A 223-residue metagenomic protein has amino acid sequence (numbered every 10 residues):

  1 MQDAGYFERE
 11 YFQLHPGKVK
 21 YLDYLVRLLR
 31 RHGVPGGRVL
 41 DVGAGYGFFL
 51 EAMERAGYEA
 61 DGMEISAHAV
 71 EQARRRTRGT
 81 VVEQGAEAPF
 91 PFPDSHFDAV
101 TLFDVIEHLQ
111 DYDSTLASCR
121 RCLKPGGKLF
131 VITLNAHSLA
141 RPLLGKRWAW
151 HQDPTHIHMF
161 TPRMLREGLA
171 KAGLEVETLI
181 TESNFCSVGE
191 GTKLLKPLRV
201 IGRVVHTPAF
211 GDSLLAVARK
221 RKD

Functional and structural regions predicted by a protein language model:
M1-S95, A99-F103, D113-L116, T133 (+5 more regions): Conserved N-terminal segment of class I S-adenosyl-L-methionine
D104-H108: A short His-aromatic
Q110-S114, R141: Short N-terminal helix/helix-N-cap motif within the alpha/beta-hydrolase-1
D113-P125: A short glycine-rich, Lys/Arg-flanked "PGG" loop and its adjoining helix->strand segment in the class I
G127-T133: Conserved beta-strand signature within the Rossmann-like core of class I S-adenosyl-L-methionine
L134-H156: Short, glycine-/aromatic-enriched active-site segment of Class I SAM-dependent methyltransferases
I157, V205-A209: Short Gly/Pro-enriched turn/cap motifs at secondary-structure boundaries
I157-A172: Short alpha-helix
